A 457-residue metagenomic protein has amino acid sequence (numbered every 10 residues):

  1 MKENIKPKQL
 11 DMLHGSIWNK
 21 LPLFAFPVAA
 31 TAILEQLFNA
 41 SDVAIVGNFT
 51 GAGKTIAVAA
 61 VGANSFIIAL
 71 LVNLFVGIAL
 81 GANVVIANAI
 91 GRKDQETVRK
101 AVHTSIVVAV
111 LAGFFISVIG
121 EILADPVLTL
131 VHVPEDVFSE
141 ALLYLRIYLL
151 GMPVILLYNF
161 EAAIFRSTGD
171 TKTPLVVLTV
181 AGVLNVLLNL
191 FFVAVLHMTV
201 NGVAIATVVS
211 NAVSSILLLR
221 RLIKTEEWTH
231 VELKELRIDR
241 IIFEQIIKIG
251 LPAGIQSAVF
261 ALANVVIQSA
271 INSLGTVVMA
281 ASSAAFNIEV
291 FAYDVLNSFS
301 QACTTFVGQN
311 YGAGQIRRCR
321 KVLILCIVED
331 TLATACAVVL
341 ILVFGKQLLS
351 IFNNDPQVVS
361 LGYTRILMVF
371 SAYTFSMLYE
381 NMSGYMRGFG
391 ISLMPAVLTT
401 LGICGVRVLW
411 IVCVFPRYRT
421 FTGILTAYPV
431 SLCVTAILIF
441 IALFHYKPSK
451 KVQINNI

Functional and structural regions predicted by a protein language model:
M1-A25, I86-G151, L184, V195-L251 (+2 more regions): Short alpha-helical transmembrane segments in multi-pass integral membrane proteins
H14, W18-L37, S41, I67-L74 (+8 more regions): Residue-level signal for short hydrophobic patches within transmembrane helices of multi-pass membrane transporters
L23-D42, I147, A181, S210-S214 (+3 more regions): Transmembrane helical elements of multi-pass membrane transporters/channels
I33, L37-A59, L128-E135, F191-M198 (+5 more regions): Helix-terminus/linker motif at the lipid-water interface of multi-pass membrane proteins
V43, T55-V58, Q95, A124 (+6 more regions): Membrane-helix interface/capping residues of multi-pass secondary transporters
T55-F66, A141, L145, A204 (+3 more regions): Small-residue hotspots at the loop-to-helix junctions and early N-terminal turns of transmembrane alpha-helices
V58-V118, I155-P174, Q268, A281-G345 (+1 more regions): Small-residue-rich hydrophobic transmembrane alpha-helices
A79, Y148-R166, P174-G182, V203-L218 (+4 more regions): Short runs within selected transmembrane alpha-helices of multi-pass transporters and secretion channels
